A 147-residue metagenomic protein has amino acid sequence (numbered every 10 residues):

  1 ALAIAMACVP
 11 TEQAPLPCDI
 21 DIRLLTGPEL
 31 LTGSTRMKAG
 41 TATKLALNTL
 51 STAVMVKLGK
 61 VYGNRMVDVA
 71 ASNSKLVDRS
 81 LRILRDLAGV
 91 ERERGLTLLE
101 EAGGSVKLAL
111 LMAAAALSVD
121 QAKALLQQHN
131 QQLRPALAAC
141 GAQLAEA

Functional and structural regions predicted by a protein language model:
A1-L45, V54-V56: Glycine-rich phosphate-binding loops that contact phosphosugars or nucleotide phosphates
T49, V54-A147: Short, amphipathic alpha-helical interaction segments embedded in low-complexity terminal/linker regions of eukaryotic
